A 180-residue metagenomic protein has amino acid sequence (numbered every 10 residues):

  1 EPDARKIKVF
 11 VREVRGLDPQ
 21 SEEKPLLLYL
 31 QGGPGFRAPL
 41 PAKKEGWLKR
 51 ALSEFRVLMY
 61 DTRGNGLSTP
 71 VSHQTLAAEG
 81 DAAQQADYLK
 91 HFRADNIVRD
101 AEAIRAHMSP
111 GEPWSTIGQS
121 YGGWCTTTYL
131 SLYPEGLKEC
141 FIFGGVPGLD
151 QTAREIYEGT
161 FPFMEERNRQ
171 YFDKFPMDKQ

Functional and structural regions predicted by a protein language model:
E1-Q180: Gly/Pro-rich cap/lid or specificity-loop segments adjacent to the active site
